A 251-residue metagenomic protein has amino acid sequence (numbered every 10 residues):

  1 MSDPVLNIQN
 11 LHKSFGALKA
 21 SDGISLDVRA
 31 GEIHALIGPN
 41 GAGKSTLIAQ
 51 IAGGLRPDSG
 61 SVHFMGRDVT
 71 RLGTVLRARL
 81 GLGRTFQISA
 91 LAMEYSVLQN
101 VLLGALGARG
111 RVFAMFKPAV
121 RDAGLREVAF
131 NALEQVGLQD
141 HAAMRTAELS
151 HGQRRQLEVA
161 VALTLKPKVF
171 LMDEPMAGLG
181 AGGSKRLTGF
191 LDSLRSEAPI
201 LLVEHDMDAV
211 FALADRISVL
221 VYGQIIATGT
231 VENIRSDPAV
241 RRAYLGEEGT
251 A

Functional and structural regions predicted by a protein language model:
S2-A251: Glycine-rich phosphate-binding loops of nucleotide-dependent enzymes
